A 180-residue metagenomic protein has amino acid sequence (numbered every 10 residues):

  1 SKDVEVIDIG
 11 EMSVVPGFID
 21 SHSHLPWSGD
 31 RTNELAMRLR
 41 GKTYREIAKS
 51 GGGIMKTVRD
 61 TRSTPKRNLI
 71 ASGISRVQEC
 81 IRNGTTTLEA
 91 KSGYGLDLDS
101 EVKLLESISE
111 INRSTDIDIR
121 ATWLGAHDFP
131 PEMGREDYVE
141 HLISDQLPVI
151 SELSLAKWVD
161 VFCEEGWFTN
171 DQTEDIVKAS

Functional and structural regions predicted by a protein language model:
K2-D3, L155: Short glycine/proline-enriched coil/turn segments at helix->beta-strand junctions
D3-S72: Metal-associated gating/positioning segment near the N- to mid-region
T57-S72, Q78, T86-S180: Metal-coordinating catalytic core of metallo-dependent amide/deamination hydrolases
